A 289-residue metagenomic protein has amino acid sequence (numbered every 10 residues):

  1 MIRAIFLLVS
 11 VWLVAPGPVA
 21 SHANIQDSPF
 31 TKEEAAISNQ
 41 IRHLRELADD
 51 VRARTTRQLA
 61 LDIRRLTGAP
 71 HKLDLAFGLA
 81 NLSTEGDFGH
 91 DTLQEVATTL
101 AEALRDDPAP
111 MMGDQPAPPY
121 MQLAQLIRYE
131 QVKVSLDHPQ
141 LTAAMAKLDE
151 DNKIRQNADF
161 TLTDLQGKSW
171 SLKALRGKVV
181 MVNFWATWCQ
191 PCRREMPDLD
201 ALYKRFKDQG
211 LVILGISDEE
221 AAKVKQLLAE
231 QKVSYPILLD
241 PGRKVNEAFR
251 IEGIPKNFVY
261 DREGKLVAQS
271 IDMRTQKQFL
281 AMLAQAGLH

Functional and structural regions predicted by a protein language model:
A4-A15: Bacterial N-terminal signal peptides
F30-P118: Alpha-helical, heptad-rich or low-complexity scaffold/stalk segments that mediate oligomerization or tethering
D114-D159, L175-R176: N-proximal helix/coil linker or "cap" segments that precede and/or mark the start of modular domains
T161-V180, F206: A short beta-strand-turn-helix
K178-V180, F184-W188, E220, G253: Short pre-active-site segment immediately N-terminal to redox-active cysteine/selenocysteine motifs in thiol-based
F184-A201: Conserved redox-active cysteine motifs that mediate thiol-disulfide chemistry, especially di-cysteine Cys-X(1-2)-Cys
Q209-K223, S234-G242: Thiol-based oxidoreductase modules, predominantly thioredoxin-like and allied folds used for disulfide exchange
Q226-S234, L239-A286: Thiol/disulfide oxidoreductase modules built on the thioredoxin-like
